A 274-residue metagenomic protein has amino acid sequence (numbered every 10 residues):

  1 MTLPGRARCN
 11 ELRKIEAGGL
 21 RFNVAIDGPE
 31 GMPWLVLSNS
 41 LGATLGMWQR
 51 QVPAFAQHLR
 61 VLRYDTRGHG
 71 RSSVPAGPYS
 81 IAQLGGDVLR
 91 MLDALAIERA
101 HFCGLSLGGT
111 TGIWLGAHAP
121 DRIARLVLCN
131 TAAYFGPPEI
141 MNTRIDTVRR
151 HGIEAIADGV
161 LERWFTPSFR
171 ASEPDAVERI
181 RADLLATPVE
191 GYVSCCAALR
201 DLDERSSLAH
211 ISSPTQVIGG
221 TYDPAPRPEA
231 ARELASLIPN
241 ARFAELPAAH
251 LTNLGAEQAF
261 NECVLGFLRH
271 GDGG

Functional and structural regions predicted by a protein language model:
M1-V36, Q57-L59, E262-G274: Alpha/beta-hydrolase fold catalytic core
G18-V74: Conserved HGGG/HGGXW glycine-rich cap/lid loop of the alpha/beta-hydrolase fold
Q83-A100: Conserved acidic catalytic loop of the alpha/beta-hydrolase fold
T110-H118, I123-A157: Flexible "cap/lid" loop of the alpha/beta hydrolase fold
G136-E139, H151-A209: Conserved alpha/beta-hydrolase catalytic His-Asp/Glu region
I211, V217-G219: Short beta-strand/loop motif that positions the catalytic acidic residue of the alpha/beta-hydrolase fold
T221-P226: Acidic catalytic loop of the alpha/beta-hydrolase fold
A249-N261: Catalytic histidine-centered segment of alpha/beta-hydrolase-like enzymes
